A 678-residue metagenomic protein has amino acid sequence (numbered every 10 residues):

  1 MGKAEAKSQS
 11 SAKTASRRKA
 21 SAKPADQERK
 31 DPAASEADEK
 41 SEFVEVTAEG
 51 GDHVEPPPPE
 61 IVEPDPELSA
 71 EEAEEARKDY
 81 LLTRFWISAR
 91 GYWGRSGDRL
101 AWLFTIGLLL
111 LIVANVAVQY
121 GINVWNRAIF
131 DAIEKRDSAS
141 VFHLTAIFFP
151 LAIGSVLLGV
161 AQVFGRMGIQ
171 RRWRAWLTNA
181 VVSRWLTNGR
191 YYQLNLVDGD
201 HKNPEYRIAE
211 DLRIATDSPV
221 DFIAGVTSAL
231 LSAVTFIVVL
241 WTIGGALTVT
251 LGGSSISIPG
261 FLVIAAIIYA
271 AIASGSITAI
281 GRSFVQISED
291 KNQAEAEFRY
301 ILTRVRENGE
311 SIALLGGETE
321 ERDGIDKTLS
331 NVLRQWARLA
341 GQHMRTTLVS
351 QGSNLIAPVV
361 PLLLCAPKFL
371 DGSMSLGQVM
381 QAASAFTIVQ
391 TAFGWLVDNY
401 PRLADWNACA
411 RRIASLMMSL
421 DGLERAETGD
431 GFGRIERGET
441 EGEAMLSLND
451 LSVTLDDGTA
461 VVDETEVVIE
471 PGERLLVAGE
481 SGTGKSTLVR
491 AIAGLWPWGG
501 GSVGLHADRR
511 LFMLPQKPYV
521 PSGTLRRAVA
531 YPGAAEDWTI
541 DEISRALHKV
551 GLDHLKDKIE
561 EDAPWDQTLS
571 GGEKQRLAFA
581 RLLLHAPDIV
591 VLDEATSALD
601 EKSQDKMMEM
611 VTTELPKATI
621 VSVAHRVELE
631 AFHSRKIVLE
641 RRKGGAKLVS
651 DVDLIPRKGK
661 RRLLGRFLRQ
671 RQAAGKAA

Functional and structural regions predicted by a protein language model:
M1-Q119, A128-F148, Q162-R166, Y192-L230 (+4 more regions): Membrane-integrated ABC transporters
S69-E75, R136-S138, G168-R171, V181-I208 (+3 more regions): Short intracellular "coupling" helices and adjacent cytoplasmic loop segments at the cytosolic face of multi-pass
G97-V118, I122, K135-A175, L196 (+2 more regions): Transmembrane-helix motif of ABC transporter permease domains
I169, G281-V285, A296, S311-G317 (+5 more regions): Cytosolic ends of transmembrane helices, especially the final helix of ABC transmembrane type-1 domains
L212-D217, Q286-E307, A313-V360, R402-D405 (+2 more regions): An intracellular "coupling" helix at the cytosolic face of ABC transporter transmembrane type-1 domains
V239-A271, R338-R411, L416-M417, G501: Helix-loop-helix
A491, A528, E560-R662: ABC-family ATPase nucleotide-binding domain "signature/switch" substructure
P518-P564: Conserved "ABC signature" C-loop
